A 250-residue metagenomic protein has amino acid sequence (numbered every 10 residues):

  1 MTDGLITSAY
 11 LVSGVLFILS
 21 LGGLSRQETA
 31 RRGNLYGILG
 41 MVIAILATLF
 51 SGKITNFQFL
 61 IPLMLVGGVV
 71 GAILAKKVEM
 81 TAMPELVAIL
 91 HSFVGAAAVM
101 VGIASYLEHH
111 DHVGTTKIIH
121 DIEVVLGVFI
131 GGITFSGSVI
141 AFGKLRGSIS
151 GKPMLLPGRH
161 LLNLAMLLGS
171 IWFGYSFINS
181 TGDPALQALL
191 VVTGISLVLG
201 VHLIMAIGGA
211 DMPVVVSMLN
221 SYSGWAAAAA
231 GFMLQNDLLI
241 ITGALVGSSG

Functional and structural regions predicted by a protein language model:
M1-F57: N-terminal transmembrane signal-anchor/hairpin module of polytopic inner-membrane proteins
M1-G14, S51-V69, H120-F135, G182-I195: Structural signature of hydrophobic alpha-helical transmembrane segments
Y10-G23, M41-T48, G95-V101, S105 (+6 more regions): Helical transmembrane-bundle signal
L16-T29, G68-V87, S138-P153, L199-M212: C-terminal ends of transmembrane helices
R31-G40, L60-L63, A82-V94, P153-N163 (+1 more regions): Cytoplasmic-side transmembrane-helix entry/capping segments in multi-pass membrane proteins
T48-I61, I73-P84, V99-T115, S180-T181: Transmembrane alpha-helix boundary signature
M80-S136, I140-R159: Interhelical loops and loop-helix junctions of multi-pass membrane transporters/channels
A104-G114, N179-P184, V214, Y222-I241: Transmembrane helix-loop junctions at the membrane interface of multipass transporters and ion channels
